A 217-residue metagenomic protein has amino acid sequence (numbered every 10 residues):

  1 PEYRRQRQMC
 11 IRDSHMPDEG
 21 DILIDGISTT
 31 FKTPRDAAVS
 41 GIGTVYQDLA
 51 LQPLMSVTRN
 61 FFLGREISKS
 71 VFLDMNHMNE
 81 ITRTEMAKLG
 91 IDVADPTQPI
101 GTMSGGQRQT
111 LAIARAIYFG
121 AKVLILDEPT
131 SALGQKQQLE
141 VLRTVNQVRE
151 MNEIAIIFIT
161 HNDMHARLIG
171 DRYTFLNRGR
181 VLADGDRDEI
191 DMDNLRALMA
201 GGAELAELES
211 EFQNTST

Functional and structural regions predicted by a protein language model:
P1-R7, I11: Single conserved hydrophobic/aromatic residue that forms the stacking wall/gate of nucleotide- or nucleobase-binding
G20-T29, A38-S40: Conserved ABC transporter NBD signature motif
I117-K122: A short, proline-enriched helix->beta-strand linker immediately N-terminal to the Walker B motif in ABC-type P-loop
L124-D127: Catalytic Walker B motif of ABC-type/P-loop ATPase nucleotide-binding domains
L139-M151: Helical segment within the ABC ATPase nucleotide-binding domain
T160-H161: H-loop/switch region of ABC-family ATPase nucleotide-binding domains
A166-L168: A short, surface-exposed alpha-helical micro-motif characterized by mixed small hydrophobic and charged/polar residues
